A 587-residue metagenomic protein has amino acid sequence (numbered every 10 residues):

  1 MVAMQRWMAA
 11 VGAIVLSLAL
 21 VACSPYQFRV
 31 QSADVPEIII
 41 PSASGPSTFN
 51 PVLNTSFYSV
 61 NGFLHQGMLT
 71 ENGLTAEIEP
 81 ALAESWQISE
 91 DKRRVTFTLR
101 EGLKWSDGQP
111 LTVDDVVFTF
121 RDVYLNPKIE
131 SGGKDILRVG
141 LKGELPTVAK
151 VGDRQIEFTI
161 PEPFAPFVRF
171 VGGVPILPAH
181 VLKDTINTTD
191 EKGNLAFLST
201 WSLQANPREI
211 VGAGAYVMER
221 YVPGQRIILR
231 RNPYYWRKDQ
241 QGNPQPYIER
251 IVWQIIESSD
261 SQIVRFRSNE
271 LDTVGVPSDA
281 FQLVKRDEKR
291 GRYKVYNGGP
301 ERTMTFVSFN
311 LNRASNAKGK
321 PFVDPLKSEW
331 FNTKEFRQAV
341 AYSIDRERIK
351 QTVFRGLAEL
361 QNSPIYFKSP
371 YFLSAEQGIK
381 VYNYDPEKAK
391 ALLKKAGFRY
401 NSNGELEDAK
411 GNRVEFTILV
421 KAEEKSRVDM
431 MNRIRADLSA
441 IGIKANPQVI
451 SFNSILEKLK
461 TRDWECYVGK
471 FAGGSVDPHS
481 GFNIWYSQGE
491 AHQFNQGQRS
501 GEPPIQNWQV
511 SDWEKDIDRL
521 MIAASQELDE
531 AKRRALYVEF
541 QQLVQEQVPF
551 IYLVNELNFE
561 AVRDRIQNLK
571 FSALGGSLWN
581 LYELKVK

Functional and structural regions predicted by a protein language model:
V2-V11: Bacterial N-terminal signal peptides that target proteins for export
W7, A22-V30, L74, Q87 (+11 more regions): Extracytoplasmic/periplasmic ligand-capture domains
V11-A19: Bacterial N-terminal signal peptides
I39-E90, R121, V211, L574: N-terminal lobe/hinge region of extracytoplasmic solute-binding protein
S42-G62, L82, Q109, G132 (+3 more regions): A structural "hinge/loop" feature
D135-N194, V222: Surface-exposed binding/hinge segments that line and control ligand-binding clefts or catalytic entry sites
L553: Glycine-rich and polybasic anion-binding loops at the starts of cofactor/ligand-binding domains
